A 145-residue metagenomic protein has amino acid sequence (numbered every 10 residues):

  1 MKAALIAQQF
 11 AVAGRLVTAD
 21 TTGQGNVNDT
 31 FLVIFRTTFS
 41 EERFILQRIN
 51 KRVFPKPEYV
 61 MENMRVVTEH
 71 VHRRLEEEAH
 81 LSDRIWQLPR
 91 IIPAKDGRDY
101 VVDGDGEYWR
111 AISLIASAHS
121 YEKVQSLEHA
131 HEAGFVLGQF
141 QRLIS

Functional and structural regions predicted by a protein language model:
K2-R15: A short, low-complexity linker immediately N-terminal to eukaryotic Hanks-type protein kinase catalytic domains
T18-S145: Conserved ATP-binding subdomain of kinase catalytic cores across diverse folds
